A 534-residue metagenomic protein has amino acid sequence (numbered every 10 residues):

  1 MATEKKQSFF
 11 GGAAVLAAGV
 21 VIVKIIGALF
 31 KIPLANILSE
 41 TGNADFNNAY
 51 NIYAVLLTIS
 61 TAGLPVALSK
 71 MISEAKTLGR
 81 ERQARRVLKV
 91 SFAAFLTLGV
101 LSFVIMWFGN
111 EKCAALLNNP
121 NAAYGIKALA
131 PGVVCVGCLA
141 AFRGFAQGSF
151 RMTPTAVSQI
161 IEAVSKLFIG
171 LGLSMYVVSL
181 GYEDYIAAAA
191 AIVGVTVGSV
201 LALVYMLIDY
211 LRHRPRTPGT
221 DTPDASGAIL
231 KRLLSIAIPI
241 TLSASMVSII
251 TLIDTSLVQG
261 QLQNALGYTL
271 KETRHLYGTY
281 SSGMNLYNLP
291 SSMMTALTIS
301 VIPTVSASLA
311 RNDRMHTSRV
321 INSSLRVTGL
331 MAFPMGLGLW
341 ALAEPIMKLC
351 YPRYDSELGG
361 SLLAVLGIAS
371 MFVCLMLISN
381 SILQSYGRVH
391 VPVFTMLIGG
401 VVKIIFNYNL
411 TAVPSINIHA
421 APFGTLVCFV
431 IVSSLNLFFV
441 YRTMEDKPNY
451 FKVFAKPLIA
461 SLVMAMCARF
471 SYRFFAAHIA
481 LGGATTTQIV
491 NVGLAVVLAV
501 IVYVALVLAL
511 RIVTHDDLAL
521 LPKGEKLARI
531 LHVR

Functional and structural regions predicted by a protein language model:
M1-I26, R82, R86, D224-V247 (+2 more regions): N-terminal membrane topogenesis motif
S8-V66, L96, F103, W107 (+2 more regions): Signature of the first transmembrane helix
A35-V55, D184, A188-A189, K231-I236 (+2 more regions): Interfacial/gating helices of multi-pass transporter permease domains
E74-F92, T279-S370: Specific pore-lining/lateral-gate transmembrane helices of multi-pass inner-membrane transport and insertion machines
E111-L129, R274, W340-S370, G482-T486: Interfacial segments at transmembrane-helix termini and the short loops linking adjacent helices
G137-S158, I368-I398, N409: Membrane-interface junctions at transmembrane-helix termini in multi-pass inner-membrane proteins
Q159-E183, V391-I418, C428-F439, A460-Y472 (+1 more regions): Alpha-helical transmembrane segments of multi-pass membrane transporters and transport-associated inner-membrane enzymes
F470-R534: Membrane-proximal transmembrane or re-entrant/amphipathic helices at the cytosolic face
